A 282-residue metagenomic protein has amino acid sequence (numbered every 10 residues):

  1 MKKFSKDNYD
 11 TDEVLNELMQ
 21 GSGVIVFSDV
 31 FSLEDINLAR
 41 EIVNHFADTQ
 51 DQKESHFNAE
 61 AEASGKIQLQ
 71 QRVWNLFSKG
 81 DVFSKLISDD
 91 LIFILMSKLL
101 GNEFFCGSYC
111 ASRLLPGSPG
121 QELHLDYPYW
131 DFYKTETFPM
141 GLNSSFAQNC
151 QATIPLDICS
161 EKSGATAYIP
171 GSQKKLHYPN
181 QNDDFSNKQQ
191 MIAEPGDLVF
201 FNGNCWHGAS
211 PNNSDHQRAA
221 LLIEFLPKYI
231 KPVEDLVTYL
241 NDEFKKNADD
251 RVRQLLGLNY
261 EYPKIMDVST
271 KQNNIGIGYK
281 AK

Functional and structural regions predicted by a protein language model:
M1-S22, F27-T135: Non-heme Fe(II)-dependent double-stranded beta-helix
V30, Y109-A111, P155, G171 (+1 more regions): Short, well-ordered beta-to-alpha junction loops that form the rim of enzyme active sites and present histidine/acidic
S32, D81-K85, S145, F185 (+2 more regions): Aromatic-acidic/polar surface patches that form glycan- and anion
E34, F46, D157-C159, L226-K228: Generic structural motif
I94, S118-A193, I230-Y239: Catalytic core of non-heme Fe(II) oxygenases with the double-stranded beta-helix
F105, F146-Q148, D215-Q217: A short, structural micro-pattern
Y109-A111, A152-I154, L221-F225: A structural signal for short, well-ordered beta-strand segments
Q173-W206, S210-K282: Conserved double-stranded beta-helix
